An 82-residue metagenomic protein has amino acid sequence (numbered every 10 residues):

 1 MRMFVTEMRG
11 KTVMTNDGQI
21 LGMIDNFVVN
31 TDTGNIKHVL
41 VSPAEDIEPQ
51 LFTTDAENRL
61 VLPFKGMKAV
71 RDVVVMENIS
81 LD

Functional and structural regions predicted by a protein language model:
M1-D82: Peripheral interaction segments used for macromolecular assembly
